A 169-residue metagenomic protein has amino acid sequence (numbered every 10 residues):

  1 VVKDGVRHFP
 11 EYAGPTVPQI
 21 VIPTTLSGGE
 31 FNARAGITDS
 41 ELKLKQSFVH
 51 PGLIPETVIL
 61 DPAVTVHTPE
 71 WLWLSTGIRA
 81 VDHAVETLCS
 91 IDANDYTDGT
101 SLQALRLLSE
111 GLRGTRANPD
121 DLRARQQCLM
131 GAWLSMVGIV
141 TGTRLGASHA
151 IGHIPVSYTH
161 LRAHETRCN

Functional and structural regions predicted by a protein language model:
V1, R167-C168: Internal hydrophobic scaffold segments of catalytic domains
V2-N94: A glycine/threonine-rich phosphate-anchoring loop and its flanking beta-alpha core in nucleotide/phosphate-binding
T87-R162, R167: Active-site segments that bind and position negatively charged phosphate/pyrophosphate groups
